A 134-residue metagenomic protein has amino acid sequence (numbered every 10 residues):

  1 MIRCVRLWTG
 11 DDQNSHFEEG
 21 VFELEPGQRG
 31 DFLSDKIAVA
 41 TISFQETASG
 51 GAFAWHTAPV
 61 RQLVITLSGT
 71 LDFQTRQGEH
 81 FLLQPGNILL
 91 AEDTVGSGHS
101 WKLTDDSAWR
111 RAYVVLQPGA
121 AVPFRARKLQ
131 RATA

Functional and structural regions predicted by a protein language model:
M1-W8: Short acidic, Pro/Gly- and aromatic-enriched capping/linker segments at domain boundaries
T9, V21-G30, A40-A58, D93-G96 (+2 more regions): Conserved short histidine dyad/triad with adjacent acidic residue
G10-D12, T66: Short, acidic, Ser/Thr-enriched surface-loop or helix-capping motifs
F32-K36, A52-A58, Q74-T75, F81-L82 (+1 more regions): Short histidine-centered beta-strand/loop micro-motifs that create catalytic or ligand/metal-coordination sites
E46, R76-T94: Short acidic-glycine-tyrosine-enriched beta hairpin
E46-S49, T57-F73, V114-L116: Short, conserved beta-strand element in jelly-roll/cupin
I88-T94, T104-A121: A short hydrophobic beta-strand segment most commonly corresponding to one strand of the jelly-roll/cupin
